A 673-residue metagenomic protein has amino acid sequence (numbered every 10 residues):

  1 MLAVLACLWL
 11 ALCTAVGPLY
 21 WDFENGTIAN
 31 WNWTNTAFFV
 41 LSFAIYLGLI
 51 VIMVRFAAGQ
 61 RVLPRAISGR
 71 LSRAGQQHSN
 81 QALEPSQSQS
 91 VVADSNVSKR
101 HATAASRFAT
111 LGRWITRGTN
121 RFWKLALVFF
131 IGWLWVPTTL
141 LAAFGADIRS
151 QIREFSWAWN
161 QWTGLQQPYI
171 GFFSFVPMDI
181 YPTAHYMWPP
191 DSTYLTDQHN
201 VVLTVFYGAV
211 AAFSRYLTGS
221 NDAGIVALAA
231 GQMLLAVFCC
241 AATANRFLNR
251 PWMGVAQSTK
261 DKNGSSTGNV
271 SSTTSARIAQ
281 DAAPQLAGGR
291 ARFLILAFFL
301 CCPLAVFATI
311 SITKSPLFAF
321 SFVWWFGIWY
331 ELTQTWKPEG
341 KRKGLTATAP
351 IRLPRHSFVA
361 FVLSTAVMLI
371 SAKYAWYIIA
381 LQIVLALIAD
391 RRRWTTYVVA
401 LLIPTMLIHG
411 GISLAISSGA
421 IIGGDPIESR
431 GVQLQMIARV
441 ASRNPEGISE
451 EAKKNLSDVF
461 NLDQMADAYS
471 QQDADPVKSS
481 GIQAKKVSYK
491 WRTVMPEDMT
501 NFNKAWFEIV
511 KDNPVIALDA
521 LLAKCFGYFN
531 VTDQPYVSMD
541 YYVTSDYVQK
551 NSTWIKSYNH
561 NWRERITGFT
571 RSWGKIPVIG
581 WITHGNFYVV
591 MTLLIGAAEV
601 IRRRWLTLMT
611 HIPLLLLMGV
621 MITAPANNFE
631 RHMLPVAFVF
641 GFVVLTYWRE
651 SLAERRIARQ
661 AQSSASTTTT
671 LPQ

Functional and structural regions predicted by a protein language model:
M1-A11, W33-W135, D281, G289 (+2 more regions): Start-transfer (signal-anchor) and selected internal transmembrane alpha helices of multi-pass inner/ER membrane
C7-P18, G118-A146, S156-N160, P404-I416: Transmembrane signal-anchor helices characteristic of membrane glycosylation enzymes that use polyprenol
Q76, A227-P284, W324: Transmembrane-helix motifs of polytopic, lipid-linked glycan transferases
A146, F307-L317: Short acidic/glycine- and proline-prone juxtamembrane loop motifs at membrane-interface regions of multi-pass membrane
E154, Q166-M233, P635: Short hydrophobic/aromatic helix or loop-helix immediately within or flanking a transmembrane segment in polytopic
Q161, Q166-H185, I421-S557: Membrane-proximal stem/loop segments at transmembrane-domain junctions that anchor or position
N221-G231, L235, A520-L615: Membrane-interface anchor segments at the N-terminal boundary of transmembrane helices in multi-pass membrane enzymes
A349-R352, S357-S371, I383, L402-I408: Membrane-interface alpha helices of multi-pass inner-membrane proteins
